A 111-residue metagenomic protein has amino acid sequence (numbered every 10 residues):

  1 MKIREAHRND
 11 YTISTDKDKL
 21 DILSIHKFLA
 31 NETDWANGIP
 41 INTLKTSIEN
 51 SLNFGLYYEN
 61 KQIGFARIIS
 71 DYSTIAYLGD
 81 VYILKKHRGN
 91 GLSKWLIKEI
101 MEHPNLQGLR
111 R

Functional and structural regions predicted by a protein language model:
M1-I39: Short amphipathic alpha-helix that is part of the acyltransferase structural core
N31, E49-S51, Q107: Structured helix-beta-strand junction loops
N42-V81: A conserved beta-strand-loop-helix scaffold within acyl/acetyltransferase catalytic domains
Y77, G91, G108-L109: Short loop/turn motifs at secondary-structure junctions
I83, G89-E102: Conserved acetyl-CoA-binding loop-helix of GNAT-fold acetyltransferases
I97, P104-R111: Conserved GNAT acetyl-CoA-binding A-motif
